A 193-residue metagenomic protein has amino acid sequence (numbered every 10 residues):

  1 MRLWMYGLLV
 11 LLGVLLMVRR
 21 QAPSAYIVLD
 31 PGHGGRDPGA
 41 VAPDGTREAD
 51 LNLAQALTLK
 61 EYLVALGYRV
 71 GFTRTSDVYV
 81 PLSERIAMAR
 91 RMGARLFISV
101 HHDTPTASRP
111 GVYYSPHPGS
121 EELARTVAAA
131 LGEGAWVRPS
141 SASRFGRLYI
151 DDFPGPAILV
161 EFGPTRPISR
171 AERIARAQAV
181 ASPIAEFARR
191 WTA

Functional and structural regions predicted by a protein language model:
R2-G7, G13-Y26, D50-A193: Active-site-proximal helix/loop segments of hydrolytic enzymes
A25-G45: Short glycine-rich His-centered loop
